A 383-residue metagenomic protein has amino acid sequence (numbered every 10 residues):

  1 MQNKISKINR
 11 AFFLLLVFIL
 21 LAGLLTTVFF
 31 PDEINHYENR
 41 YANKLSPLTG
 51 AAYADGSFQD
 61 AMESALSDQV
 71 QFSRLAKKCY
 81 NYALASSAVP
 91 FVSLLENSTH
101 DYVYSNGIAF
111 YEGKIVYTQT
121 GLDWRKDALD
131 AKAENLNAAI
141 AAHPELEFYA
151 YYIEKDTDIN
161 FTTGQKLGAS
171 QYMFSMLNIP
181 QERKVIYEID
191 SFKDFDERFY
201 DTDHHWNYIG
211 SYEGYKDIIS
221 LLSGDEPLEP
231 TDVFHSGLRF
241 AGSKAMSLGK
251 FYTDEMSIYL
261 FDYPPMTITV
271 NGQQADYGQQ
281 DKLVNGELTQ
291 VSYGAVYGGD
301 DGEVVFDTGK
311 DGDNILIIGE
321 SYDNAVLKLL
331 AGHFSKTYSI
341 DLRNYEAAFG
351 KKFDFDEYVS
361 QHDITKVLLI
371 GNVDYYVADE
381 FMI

Functional and structural regions predicted by a protein language model:
M1-I383: Extracellular glycan-modifying ectodomains
